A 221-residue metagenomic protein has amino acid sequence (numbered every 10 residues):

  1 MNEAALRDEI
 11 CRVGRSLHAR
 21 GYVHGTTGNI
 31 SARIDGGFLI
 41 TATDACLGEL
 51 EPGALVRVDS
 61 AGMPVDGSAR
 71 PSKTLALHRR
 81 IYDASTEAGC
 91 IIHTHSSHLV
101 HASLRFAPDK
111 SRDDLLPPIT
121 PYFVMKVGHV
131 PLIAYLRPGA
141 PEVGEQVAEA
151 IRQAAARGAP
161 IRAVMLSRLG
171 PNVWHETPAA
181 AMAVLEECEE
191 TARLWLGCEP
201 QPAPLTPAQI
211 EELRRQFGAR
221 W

Functional and structural regions predicted by a protein language model:
M1-W221: Glycine-rich flexible loops
